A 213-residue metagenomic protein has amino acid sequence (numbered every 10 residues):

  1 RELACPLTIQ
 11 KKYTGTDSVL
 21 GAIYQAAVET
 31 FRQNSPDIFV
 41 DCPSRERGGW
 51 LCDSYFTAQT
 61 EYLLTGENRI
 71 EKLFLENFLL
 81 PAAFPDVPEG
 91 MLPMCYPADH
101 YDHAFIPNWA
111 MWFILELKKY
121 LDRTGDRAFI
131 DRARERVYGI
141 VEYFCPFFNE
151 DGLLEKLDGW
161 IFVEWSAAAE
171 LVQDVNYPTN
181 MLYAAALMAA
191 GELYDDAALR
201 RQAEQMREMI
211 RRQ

Functional and structural regions predicted by a protein language model:
E2-A26, R32, F39-P93, L121-T179 (+1 more regions): Active-site acid/base region of carbohydrate-active enzymes
V28, M188-E192, E204: Residues within alpha-helical segments
S35-I38, G191: Short amphipathic alpha-helical segments with coiled-coil-like heptad repeat character
S54, A110, I114-L117, N180 (+1 more regions): TPR repeat positional signature
T60, E116-K119, A186-L193: Core register positions within helices of long alpha-helical scaffolds
Y96-D99: Membrane-proximal amphipathic alpha-helices
Y101-F105: Conserved, well-structured interaction surfaces
